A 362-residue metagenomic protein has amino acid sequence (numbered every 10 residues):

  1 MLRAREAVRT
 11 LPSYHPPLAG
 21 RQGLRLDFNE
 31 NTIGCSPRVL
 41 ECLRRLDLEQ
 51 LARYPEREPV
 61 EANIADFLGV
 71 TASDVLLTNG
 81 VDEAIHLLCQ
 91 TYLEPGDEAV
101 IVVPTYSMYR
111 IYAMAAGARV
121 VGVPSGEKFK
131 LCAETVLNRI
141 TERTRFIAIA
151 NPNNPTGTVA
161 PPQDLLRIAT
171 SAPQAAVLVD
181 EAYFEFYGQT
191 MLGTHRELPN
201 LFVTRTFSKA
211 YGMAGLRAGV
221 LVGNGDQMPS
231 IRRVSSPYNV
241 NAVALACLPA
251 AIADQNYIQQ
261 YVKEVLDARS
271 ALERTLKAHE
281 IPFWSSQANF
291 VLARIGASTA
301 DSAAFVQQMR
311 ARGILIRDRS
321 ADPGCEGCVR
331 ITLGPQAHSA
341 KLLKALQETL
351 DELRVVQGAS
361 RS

Functional and structural regions predicted by a protein language model:
L2-D82, L87, L353: N-terminal small-domain helix-loop-helix segment of the aminotransferase-like
T71-V75, P95-E98, R143, E181 (+2 more regions): Short acidic capping loops at alpha-helix termini that bridge into adjacent secondary structure
T91-I149: PLP-dependent aminotransferase-like
E127-E181, E185: Active-site phosphate-binding strand-loop segment of PLP-dependent enzymes
N200-W284: PLP-dependent aminotransferase class I/II
L266, A278-R312, V329: Conserved PLP-binding catalytic core of the aspartate aminotransferase-like
Q308-R312, R317, A321-S362: PLP-dependent enzyme catalytic core of the Aspartate aminotransferase-like
